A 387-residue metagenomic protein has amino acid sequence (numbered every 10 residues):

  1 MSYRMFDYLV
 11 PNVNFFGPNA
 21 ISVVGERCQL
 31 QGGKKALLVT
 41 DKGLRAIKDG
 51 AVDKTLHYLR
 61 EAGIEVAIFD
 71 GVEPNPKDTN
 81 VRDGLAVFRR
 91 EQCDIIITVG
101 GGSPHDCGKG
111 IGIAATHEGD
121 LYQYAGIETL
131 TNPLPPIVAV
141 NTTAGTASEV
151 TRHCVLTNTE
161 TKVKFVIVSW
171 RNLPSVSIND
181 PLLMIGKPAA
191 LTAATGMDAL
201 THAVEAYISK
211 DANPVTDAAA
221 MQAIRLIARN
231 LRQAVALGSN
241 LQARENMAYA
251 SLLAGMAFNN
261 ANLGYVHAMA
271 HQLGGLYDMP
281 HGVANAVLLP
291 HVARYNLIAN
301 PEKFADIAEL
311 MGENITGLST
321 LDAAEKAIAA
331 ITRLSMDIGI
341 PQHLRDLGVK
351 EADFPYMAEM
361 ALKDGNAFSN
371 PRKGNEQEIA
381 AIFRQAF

Functional and structural regions predicted by a protein language model:
M1-I95, L344: ATP/NTP phosphate-donor binding region
T79-L182: Glycine/threonine-rich beta-strand-loop-alpha-helix active-site module that forms ligand/phosphate-binding
G145, L252-N285, D364-F368: Glycine-rich phosphate/pyrophosphate-binding beta-alpha loops
H153-A261: Carboxylate- and glycine-rich phosphate/diphosphate-binding segment that chelates Mg2+/Mn2+
K210-A219, A234-N246, A261-V266, L318-A324 (+3 more regions): Flexible, glycine/charged-enriched surface loops at secondary-structure junctions
L276-D353: Gly/Pro-rich interdomain helix-loop hinge
K350-F387: Short, amphipathic C-terminal "tail helix"
